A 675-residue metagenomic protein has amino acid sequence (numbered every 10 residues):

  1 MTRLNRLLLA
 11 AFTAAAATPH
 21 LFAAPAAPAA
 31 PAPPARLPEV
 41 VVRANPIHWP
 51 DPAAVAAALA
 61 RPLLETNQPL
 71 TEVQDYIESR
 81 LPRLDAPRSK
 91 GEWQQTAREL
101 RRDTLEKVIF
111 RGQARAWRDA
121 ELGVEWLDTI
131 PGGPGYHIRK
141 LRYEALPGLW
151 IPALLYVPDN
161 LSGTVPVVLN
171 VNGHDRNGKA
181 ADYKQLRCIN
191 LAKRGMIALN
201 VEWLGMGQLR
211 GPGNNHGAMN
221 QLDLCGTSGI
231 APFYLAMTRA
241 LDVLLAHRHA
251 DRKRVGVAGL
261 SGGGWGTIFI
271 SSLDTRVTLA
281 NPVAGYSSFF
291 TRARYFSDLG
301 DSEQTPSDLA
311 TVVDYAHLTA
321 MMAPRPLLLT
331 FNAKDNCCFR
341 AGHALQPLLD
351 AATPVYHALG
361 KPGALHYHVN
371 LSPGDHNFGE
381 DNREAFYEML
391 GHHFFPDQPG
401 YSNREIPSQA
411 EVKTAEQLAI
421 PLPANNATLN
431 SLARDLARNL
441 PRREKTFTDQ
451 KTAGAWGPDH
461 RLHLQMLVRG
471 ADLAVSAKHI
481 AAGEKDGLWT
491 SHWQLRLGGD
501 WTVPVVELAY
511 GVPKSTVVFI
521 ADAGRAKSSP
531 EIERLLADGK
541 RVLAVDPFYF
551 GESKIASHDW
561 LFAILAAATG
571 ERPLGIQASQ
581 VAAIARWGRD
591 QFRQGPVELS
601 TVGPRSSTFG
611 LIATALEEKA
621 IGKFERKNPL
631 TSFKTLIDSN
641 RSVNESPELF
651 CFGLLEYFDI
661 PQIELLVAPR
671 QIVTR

Functional and structural regions predicted by a protein language model:
M1-R6: Positively charged n-region of N-terminal signal peptides that target proteins for export
L9-H20: Bacterial N-terminal signal peptides
L21-A29: Boundary at the C-terminal end of the N-terminal hydrophobic targeting segment
P28-W150, A180, Y315, A323 (+6 more regions): Alpha/beta-hydrolase-fold serine-hydrolase catalytic core, especially in secreted/extracellular enzymes
R98, I189, I268-F269, A320 (+3 more regions): Alpha-helical segments flanking ligand/cofactor-binding loops in enzyme cores
S162-A246, R252, Y286-F296, K514-Q591 (+1 more regions): Cap/lid segment of the alpha/beta-hydrolase catalytic domain
R194, A240-T311, I584-Y657, I663: Primarily recognizes the serine-hydrolase "nucleophile elbow" in alpha/beta-hydrolase and SGNH/GDSL folds
E202, A258, V283-A284, T330 (+3 more regions): Alpha/beta-hydrolase-fold catalytic nucleophile elbow
